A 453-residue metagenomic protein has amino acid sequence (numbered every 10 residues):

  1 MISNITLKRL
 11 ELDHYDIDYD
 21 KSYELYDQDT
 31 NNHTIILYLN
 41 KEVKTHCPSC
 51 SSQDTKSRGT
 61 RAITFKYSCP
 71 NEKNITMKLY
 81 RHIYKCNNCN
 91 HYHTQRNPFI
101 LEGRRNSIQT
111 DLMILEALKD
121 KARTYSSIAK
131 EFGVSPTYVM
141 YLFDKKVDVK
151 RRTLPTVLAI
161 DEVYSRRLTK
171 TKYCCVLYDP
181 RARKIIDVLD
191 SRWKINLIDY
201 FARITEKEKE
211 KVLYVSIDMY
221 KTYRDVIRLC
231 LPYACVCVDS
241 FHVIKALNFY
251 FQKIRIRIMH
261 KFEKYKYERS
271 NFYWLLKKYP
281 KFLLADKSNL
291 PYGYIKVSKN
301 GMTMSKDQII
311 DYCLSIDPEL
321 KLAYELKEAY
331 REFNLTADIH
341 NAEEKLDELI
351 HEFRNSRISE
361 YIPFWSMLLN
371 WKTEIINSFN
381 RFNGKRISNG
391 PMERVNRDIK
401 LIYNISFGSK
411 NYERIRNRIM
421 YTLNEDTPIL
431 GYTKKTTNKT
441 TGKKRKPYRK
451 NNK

Functional and structural regions predicted by a protein language model:
M1-H91, N97: Short, conserved DNA-binding cores of transcription-related domains
L37, C86, I128, L158-V163 (+4 more regions): Short, conserved catalytic/metal-binding motifs centered on acidic residues
V43, S52-T55, H91-T94, K119 (+8 more regions): Non-catalytic alpha-helical coupling and interface elements of nucleotide-dependent molecular machines and regulators
K44, S49, K56, F143 (+6 more regions): Acidic/histidine-rich catalytic cores and adjacent linkers of DNA breakage/strand-transfer/modification proteins
K66-T169, K209-V212: Short, positively charged, Gly/Tyr-enriched micro-motifs that form contact patches at catalytic or ligand/partner
G103-N106, I186-E208: Active-site beta-loop-alpha junctions of metal-dependent nucleic acid enzymes, especially the RNase H-like/DDE
V243-K264: Short alpha-helix plus adjacent loop in nuclease-associated cores
